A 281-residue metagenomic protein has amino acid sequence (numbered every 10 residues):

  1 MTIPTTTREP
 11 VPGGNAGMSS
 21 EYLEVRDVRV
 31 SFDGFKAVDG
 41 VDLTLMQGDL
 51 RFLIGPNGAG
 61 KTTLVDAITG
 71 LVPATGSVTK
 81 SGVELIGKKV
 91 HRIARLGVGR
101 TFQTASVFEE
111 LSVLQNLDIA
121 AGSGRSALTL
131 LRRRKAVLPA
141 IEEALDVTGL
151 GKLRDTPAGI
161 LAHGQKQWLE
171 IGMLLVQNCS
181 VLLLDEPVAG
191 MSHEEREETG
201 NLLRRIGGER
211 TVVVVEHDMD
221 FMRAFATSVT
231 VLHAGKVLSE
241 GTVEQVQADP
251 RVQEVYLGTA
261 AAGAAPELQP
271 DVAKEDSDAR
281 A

Functional and structural regions predicted by a protein language model:
T2-A281: Glycine-rich phosphate-binding loops of nucleotide-dependent enzymes
